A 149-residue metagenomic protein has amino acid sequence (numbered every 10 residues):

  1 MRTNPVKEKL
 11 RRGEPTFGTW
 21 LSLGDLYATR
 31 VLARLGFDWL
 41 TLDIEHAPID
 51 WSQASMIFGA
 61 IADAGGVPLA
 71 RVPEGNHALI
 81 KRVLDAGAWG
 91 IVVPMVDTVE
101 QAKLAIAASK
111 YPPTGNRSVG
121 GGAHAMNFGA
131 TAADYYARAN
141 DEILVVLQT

Functional and structural regions predicted by a protein language model:
M1-T149: Expand to "…catalyze enediolate/carbanion chemistry for C-C bond making/breaking, isomerization, decarboxylation
